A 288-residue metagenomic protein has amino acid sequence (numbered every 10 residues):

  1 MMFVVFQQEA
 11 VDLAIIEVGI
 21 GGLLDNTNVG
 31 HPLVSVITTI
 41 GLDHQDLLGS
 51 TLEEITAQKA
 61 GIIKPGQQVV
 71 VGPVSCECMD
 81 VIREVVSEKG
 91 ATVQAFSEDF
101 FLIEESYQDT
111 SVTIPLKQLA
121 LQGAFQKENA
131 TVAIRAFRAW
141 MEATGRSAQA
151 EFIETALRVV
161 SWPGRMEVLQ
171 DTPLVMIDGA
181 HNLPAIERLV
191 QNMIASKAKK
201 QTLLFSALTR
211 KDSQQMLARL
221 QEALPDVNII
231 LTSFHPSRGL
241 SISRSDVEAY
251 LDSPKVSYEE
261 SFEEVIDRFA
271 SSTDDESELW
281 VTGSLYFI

Functional and structural regions predicted by a protein language model:
M1, E9-V11, Q68-C78, L169: Phosphate/pyrophosphate-binding catalytic cores of soluble transferases and nucleic-acid-acting enzymes
Q7-Q8, D12-V18, D25-V36, I40-H44 (+2 more regions): Nucleotide phosphate-binding/pyrophosphate-handling subdomain across enzymes that bind or process nucleotide phosphates
I20-L24, G30-A91, Q215-M216: Conserved catalytic-core segment of NTP-binding enzymes
G22-L24, V29, I40-G49, L157 (+1 more regions): Flexible, gly/pro- and Lys/Arg-enriched active-site loops
V74-V85, G90-Q94, I103-E104, L174-V175 (+1 more regions): C-terminal helical cap/extension that packs against the catalytic core of soluble nucleotide-cofactor enzymes
D99-W140, E263, A270-T273, S277-E278: C-terminal lobe/tail of nucleotide-utilizing enzymes
S284: Active-site-proximal loop/hinge segments that shape catalytic or ion-binding/gating pockets
